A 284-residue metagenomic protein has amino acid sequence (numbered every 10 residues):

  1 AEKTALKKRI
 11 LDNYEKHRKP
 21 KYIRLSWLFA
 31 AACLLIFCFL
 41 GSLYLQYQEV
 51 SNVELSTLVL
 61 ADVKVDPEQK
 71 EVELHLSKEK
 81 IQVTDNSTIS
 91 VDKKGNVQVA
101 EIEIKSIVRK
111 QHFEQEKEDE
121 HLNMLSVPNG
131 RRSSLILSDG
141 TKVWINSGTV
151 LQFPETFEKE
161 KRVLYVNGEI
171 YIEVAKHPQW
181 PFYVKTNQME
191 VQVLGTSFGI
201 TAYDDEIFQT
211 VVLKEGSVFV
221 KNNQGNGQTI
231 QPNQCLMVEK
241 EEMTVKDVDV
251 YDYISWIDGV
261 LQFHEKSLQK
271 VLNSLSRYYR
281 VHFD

Functional and structural regions predicted by a protein language model:
A1, L11-Y14, R277-D284: Short, intrinsically disordered, charge-balanced linker/junction segments flanking boundaries in proteins
E2-L28: Positively biased amphipathic helices and basic secretion/translocation or surface-docking motifs that either flank
K19-A30, L40-D284: A residue-level detector for the "anchor" residue at the start of short, highly conserved motifs
I36-F37: Extended alpha-helical scaffold and adjacent linker segments that couple domains and build interaction/assembly
